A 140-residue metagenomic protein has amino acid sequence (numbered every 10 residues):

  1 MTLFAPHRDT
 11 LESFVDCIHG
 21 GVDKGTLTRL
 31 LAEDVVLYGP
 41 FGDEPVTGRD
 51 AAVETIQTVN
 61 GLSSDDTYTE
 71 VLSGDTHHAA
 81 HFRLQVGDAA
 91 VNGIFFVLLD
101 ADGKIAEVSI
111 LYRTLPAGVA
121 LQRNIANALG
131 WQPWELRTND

Functional and structural regions predicted by a protein language model:
M1-D140: C-terminal and inter-domain tail/linker signature
